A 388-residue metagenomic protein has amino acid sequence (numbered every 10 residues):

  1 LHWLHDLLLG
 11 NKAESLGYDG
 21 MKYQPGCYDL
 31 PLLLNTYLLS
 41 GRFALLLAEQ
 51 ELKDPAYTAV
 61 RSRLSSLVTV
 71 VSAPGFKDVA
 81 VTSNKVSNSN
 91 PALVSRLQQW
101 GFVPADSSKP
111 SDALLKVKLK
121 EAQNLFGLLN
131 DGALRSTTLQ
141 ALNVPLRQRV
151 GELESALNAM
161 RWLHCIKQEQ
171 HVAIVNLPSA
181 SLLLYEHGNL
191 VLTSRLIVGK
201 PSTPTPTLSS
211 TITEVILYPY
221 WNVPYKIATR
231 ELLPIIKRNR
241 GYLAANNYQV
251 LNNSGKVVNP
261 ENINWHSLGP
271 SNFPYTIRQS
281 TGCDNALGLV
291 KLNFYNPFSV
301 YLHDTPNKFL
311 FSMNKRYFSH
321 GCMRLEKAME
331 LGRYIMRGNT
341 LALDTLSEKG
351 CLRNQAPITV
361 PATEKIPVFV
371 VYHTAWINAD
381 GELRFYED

Functional and structural regions predicted by a protein language model:
L1-V71: N-terminal helix-rich structural modules
L39-D388: Well-ordered beta-sheet/strand-loop patches within structured domains
